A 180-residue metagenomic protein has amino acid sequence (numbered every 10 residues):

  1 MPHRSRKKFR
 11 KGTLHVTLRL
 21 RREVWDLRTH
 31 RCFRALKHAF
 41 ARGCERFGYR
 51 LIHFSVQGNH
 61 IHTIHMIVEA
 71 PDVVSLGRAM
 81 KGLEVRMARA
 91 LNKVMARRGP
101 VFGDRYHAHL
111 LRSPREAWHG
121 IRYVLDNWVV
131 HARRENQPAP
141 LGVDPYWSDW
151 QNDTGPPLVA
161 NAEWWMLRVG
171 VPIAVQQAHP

Functional and structural regions predicted by a protein language model:
M1-L14, L18-N59, E69-P180: Short Pro-Cys-Gly-centered "Cys-loop" motif that presents a nucleophilic cysteine in a tight turn
I61-I64: Hydrophobic residues embedded in beta-strands of well-ordered beta-sheets
